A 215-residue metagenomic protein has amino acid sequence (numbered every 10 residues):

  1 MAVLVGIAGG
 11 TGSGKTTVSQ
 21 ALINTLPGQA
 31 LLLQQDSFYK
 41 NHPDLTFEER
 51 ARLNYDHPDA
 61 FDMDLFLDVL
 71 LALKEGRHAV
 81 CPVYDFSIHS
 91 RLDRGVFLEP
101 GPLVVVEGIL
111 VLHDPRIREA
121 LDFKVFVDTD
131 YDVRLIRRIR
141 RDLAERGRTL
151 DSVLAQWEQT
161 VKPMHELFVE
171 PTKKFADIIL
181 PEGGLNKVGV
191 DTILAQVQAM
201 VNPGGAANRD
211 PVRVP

Functional and structural regions predicted by a protein language model:
T11: The conserved Walker
K15: Conserved lysine of the Walker
V18: Hydrophobic positions on the alpha1 helix immediately C-terminal to the Walker A/P-loop
N24-L33: Post-Walker A helix-loop "phosphate-sensing" segment adjacent to the P-loop in P-loop NTPases
L31-L32, K40-I88: Conserved nucleotide-sensing/catalytic segment adjacent to the nucleotide-binding pocket in NTP-handling enzymes
V69-V104, V111-L112, G204-G205: Phosphate-binding/switch loop-helix module in NTP-utilizing enzymes
L92-R146: ATP-dependent NMP and nucleoside kinases share a basic, alpha-helical "lid"
E99-P100, R140-L143, K162-P215: NTP-dependent small-molecule kinase module
